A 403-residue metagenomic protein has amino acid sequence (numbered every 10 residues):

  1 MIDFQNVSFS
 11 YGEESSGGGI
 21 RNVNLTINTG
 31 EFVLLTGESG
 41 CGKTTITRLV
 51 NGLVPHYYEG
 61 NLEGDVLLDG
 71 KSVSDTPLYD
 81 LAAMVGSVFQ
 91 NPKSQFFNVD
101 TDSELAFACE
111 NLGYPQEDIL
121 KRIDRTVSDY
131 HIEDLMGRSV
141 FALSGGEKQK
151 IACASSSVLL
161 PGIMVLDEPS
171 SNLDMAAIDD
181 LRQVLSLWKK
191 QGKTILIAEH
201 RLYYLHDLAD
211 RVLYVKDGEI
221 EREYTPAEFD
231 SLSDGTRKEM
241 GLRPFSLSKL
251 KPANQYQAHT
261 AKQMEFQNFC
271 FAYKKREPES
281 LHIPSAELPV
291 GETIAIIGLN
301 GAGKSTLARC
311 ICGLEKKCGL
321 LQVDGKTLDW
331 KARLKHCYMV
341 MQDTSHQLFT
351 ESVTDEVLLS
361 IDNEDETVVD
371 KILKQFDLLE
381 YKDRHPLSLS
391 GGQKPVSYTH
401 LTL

Functional and structural regions predicted by a protein language model:
M1-F4, F9-N22, V54-E59, P77 (+1 more regions): A short, flexible loop at the N-terminus of ABC-type nucleotide-binding domains that lies
N51, C312: Helix-to-loop junction immediately C-terminal to a conserved catalytic motif
E59-K71, G319-R333: Conserved ABC transporter NBD signature motif
E117-L135, E366-Y381: Conserved ABC ATPase "signature" region
S139-L143, E147, H385-L389, Q393: Conserved ABC ATPase signature
M164-D167: Catalytic Walker B motif of ABC-type/P-loop ATPase nucleotide-binding domains
E199-H200: H-loop/switch region of ABC-family ATPase nucleotide-binding domains
